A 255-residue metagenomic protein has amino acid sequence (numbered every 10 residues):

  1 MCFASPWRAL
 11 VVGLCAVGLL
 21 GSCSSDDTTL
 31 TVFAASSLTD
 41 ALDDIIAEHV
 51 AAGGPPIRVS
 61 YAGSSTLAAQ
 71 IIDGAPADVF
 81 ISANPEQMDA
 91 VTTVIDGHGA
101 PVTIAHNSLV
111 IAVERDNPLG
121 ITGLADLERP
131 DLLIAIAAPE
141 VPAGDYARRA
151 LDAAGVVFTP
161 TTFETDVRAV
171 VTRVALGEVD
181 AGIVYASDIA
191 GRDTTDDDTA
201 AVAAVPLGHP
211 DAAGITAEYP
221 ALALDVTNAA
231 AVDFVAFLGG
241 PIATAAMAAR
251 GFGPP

Functional and structural regions predicted by a protein language model:
M1-G21: Sec-dependent bacterial lipoprotein signal peptides
C23-A52, S65, A69, N84-P85 (+3 more regions): Exported/periplasmic ABC-transporter solute-binding proteins
P56-S65: A short beta-strand-loop structural module common to alpha/beta enzyme folds
S60, P101-T103: Short beta-strand
A75-A77, E178: Short acidic/histidine-rich motifs immediately flanking catalytic phosphotransfer sites in two-component signaling
D78-S82: Periplasmic-binding protein-like
V94-A100: A short, gly/pro- and small-residue-rich
